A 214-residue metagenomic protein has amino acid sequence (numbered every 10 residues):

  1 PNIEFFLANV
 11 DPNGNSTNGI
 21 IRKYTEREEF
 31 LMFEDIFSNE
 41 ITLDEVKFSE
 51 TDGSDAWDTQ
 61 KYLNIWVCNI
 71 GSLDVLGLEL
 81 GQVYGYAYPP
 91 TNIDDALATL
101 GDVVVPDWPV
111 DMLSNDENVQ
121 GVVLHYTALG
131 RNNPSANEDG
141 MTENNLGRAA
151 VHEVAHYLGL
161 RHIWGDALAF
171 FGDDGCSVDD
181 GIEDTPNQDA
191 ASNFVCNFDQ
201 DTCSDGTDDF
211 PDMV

Functional and structural regions predicted by a protein language model:
P1-D201: Metzincin-family zinc-dependent endopeptidase catalytic domain
D205-V214: Extracellular low-complexity, Gly/Ser/Thr-rich intrinsically disordered linkers and protease-sensitive activation/hinge
